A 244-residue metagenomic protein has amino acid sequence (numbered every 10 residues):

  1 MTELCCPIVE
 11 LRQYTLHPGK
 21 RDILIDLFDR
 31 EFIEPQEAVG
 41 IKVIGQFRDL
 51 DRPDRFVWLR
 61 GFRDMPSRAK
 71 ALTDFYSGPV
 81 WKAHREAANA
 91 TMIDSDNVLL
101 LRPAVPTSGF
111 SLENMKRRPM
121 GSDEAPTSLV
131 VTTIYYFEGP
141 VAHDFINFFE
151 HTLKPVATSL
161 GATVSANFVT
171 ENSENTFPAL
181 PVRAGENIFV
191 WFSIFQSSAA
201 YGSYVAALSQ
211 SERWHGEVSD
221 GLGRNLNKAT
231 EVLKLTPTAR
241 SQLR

Functional and structural regions predicted by a protein language model:
M1-C6, R244: Basic/polar N-terminal segments that are highly enriched at the extreme N-terminus, encompassing both cleavable
T2-L4, I23-G45, D51-R52, G61-A104 (+4 more regions): An amphipathic, aromatic/His-enriched active-site/gating alpha helix that lines ligand/cofactor pockets
P7-V9, D51, S128: Short, surface-exposed loop/turn motifs at beta-strand boundaries within globular domains
L11-P18, I23, V105-A179, R183-A199 (+1 more regions): Surface-exposed interaction/gating patches
F47-R48, T170: Short, solvent-exposed loop/turn elements at beta->coil junctions and helix N-caps that rim active or binding pockets
D51-D54, E174: Short acidic/glycine-enriched loop/turn segments that link adjacent beta-strands
